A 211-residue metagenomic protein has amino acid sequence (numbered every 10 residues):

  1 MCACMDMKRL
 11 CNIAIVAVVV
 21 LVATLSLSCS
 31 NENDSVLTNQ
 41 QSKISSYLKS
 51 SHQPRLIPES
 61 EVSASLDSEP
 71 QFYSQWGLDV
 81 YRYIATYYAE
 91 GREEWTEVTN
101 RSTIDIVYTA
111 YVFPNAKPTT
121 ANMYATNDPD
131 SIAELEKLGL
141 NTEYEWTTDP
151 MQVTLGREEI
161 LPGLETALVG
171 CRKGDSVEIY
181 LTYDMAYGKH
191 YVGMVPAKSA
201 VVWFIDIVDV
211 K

Functional and structural regions predicted by a protein language model:
C2-V16: Bacterial N-terminal signal peptides that target proteins for export
D6-L10, C29-K211: Cross-family detector of peptidyl-prolyl cis-trans isomerase
V18-L21: Repetitive helical segments and hydrophobic/amphipathic motifs
T24-S28: C-terminal motif of bacterial Sec signal peptides marking the signal peptidase cleavage site
